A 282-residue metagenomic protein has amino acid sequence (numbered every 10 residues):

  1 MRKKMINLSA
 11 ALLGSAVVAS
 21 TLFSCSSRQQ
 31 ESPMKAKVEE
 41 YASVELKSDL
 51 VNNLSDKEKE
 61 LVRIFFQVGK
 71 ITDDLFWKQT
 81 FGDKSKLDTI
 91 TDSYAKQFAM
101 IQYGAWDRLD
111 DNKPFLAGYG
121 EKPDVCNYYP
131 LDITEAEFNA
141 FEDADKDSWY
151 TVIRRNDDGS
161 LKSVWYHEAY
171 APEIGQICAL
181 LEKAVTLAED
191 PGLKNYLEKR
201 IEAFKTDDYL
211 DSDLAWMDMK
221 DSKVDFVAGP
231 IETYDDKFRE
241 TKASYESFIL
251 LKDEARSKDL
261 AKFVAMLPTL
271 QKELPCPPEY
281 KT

Functional and structural regions predicted by a protein language model:
M1, R108, K113, A117 (+1 more regions): Charged interaction patches that mediate protein-protein contacts
M1-L12: Bacterial N-terminal signal peptides that target proteins for export
L8, N52, D253-R256: Hydrophobic alpha-helical scaffolding
L12-A19: Core hydrophobic alpha-helical transmembrane segments of single-pass membrane proteins
T21-S24: C-terminal motif of bacterial Sec signal peptides marking the signal peptidase cleavage site
S27-Q29: Low-complexity, Pro/Thr/Ser/Glu-rich flexible segments characteristic of extracytoplasmic/periplasmic regions
E31-R200: N-terminal helix-rich structural modules
E173-T282: Contiguous, non-catalytic segments that form substrate-binding/exosite surfaces or channel walls
